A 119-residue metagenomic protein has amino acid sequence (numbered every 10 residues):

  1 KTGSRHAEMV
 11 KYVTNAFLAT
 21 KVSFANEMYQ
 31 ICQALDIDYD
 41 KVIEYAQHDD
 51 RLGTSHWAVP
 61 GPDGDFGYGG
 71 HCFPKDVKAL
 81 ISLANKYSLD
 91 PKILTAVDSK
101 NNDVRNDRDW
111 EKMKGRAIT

Functional and structural regions predicted by a protein language model:
K1-K11: Core active-site phosphate/anionic-ligand binding loop and the adjoining beta-turn-alpha structural block in enzyme
K1-T2, N15, G53, G67: N-proximal short alpha-helices
E8, N26-A117: Interdomain hinge/lid region at the active-site interface of Rossmann-like NAD(P)-dependent oxidoreductases
V13-A19, C32: Short beta-strand and adjoining strand-loop segment in the mid-core of the Rossmann-like NAD(P)-dependent dehydrogenase
